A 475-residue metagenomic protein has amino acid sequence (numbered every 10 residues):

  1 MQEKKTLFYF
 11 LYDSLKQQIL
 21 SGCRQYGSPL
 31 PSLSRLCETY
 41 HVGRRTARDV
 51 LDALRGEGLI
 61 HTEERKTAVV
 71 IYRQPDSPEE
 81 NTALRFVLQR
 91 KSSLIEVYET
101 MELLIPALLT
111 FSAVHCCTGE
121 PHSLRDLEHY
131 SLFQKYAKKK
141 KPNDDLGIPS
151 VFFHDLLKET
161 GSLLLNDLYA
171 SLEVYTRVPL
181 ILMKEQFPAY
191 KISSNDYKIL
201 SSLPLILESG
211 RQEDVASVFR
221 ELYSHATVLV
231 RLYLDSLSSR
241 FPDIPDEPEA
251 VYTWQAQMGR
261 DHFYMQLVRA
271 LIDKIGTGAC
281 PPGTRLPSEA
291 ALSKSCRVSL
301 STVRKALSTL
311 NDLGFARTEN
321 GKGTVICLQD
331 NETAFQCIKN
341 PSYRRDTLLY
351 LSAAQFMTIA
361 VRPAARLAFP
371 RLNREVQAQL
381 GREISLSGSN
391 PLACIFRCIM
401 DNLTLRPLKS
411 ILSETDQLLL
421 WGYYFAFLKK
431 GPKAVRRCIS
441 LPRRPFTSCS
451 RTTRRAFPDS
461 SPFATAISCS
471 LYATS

Functional and structural regions predicted by a protein language model:
M1-C23, G27, Q89-S93, V97-L203 (+1 more regions): Ordered, small/hydrophobic-rich secondary-structure cores
M1-E38, L234-L286: Extreme N-terminal segment that seeds HTH/winged-HTH DNA-binding domains in transcriptional regulators
K4-D13, S32, K66-A83, Y264 (+2 more regions): Short, cationic-aromatic polyanion-contact patches
S14-Q18, R24-V70, G278-V325: N-terminal helix-turn-helix
Q74-F111, G161-N166, S171-V174, D330-L367 (+1 more regions): Conserved segment of winged-helix/HTH DNA-binding domains
S77-L88, Y175-Y190, V230-M265, C327-R345: Short, flexible helix-coil linker/hinge segments at the edges of structured domains or between repeats
G119-P179, S217-H225, R371-F425, D459 (+1 more regions): Conserved amphipathic alpha-helical segments that form helical-bundle/coiled-coil interaction surfaces
E185-T253, Q257, F427-S475: C-terminal all-alpha effector/ligand-binding and dimerization domain of prokaryotic HTH-type transcriptional repressors
